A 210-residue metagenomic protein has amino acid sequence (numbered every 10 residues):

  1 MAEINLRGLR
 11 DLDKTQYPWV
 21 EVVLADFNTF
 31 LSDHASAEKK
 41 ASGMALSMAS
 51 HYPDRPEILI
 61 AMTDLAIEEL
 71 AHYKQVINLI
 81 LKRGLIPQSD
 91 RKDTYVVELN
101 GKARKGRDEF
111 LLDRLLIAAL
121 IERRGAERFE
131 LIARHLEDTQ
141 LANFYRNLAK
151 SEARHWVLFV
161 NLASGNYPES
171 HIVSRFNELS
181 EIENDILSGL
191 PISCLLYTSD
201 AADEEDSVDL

Functional and structural regions predicted by a protein language model:
M1-S199: Non-heme di-metal
Y197-L210: Single conserved hydrophobic/aromatic residue that forms the stacking wall/gate of nucleotide- or nucleobase-binding
